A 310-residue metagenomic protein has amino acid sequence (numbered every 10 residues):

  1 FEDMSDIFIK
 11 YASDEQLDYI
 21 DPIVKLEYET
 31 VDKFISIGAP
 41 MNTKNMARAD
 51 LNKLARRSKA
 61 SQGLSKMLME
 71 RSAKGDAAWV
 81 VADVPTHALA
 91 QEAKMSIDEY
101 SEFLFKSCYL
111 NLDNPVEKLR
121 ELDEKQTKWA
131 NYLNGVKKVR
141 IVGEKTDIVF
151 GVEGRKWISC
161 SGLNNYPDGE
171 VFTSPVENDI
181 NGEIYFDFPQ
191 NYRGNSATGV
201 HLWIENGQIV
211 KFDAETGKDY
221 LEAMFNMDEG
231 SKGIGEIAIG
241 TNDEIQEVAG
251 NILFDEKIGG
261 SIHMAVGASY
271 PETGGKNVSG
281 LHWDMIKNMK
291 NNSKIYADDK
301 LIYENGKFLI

Functional and structural regions predicted by a protein language model:
F1-N181: Active-site bordering "gate/hinge" segments that shape substrate access to catalytic or cofactor-binding pockets
P40-N42, T86, T146, R155-W157 (+7 more regions): Short, glycine-/Ser/Thr-/acidic-enriched flexible segments
Y132-K137, S196-T198, K287-S293: A short, compositionally biased
I141, L202-W203, I295: Short aromatic-centered micro-motifs
P167-F212: Oxyanion-binding "anion nests"
D179-N181, A197-G199, N206-I209, K232-E236 (+2 more regions): Active-site lining segments that contact anionic ligands and/or coordinate catalytic metals
K211-G275: Dual-mode signal for accessory low-complexity, basic/Gly-rich regions
A249-Y303, L309: Internal helix-turn-beta structural module
